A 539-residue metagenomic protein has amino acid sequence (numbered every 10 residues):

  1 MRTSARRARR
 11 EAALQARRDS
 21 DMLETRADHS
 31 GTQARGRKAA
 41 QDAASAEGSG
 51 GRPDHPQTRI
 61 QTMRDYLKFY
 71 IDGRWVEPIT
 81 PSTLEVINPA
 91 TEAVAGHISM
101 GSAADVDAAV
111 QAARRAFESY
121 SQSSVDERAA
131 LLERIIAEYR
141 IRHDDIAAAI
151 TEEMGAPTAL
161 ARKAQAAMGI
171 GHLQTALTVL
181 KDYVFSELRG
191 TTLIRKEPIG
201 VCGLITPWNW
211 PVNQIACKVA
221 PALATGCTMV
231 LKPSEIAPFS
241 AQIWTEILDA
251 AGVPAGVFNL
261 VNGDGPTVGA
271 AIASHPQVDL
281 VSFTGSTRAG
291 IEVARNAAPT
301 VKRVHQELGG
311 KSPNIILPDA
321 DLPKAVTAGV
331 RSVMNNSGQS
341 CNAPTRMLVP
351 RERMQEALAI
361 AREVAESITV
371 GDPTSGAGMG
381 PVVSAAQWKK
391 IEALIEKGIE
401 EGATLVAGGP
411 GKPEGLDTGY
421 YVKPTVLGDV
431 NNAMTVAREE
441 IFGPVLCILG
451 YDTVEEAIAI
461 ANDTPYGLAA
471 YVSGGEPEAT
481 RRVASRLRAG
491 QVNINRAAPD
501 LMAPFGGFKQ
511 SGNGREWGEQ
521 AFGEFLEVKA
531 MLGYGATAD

Functional and structural regions predicted by a protein language model:
R2, R6-R9, R17, Q33-R35 (+1 more regions): Compositionally biased, intrinsically disordered low-complexity segments enriched in Pro/Arg/Gln/His
R6, A46-H97, A130, R134 (+4 more regions): Terminal low-complexity tails and localization/encapsulation signals of metabolic enzymes
E24, T91-H97, V278, I315 (+4 more regions): Conserved C-terminal structural/oligomerization subdomain of aldehyde/semialdehyde dehydrogenase
E92, R128, I150, L173 (+9 more regions): Residue-level signal for inorganic ion chemistry
A95-G101, A116-Q122, G169, L204 (+6 more regions): Short, well-ordered beta-strand elements within core beta-sheets of diverse protein domains
Q111, E133-D144, A156-Y183: Long amphipathic alpha-helix in the N-terminal Rossmann-like dinucleotide-binding domain of NAD(P)-dependent
R140, F185-K324, G376, Y451: Rossmann-like NAD(P) dinucleotide-binding subdomain of oxidoreductase/dehydrogenase enzymes
L280, R288-N431, I494, A538: ALDH superfamily catalytic-core signature
